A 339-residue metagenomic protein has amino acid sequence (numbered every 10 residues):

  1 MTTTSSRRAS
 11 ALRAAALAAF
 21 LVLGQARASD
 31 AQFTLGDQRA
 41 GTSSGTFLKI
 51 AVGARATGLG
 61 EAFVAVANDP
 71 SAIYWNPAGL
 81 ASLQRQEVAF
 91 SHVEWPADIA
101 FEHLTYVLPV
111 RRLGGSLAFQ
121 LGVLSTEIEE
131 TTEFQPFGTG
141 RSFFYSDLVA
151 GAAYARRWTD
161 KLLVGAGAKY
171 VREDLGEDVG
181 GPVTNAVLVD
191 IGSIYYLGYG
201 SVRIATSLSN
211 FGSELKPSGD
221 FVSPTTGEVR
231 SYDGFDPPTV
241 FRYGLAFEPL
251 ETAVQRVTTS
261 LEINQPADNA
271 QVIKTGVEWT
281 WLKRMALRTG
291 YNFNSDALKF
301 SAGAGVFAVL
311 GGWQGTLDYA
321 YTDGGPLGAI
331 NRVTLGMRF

Functional and structural regions predicted by a protein language model:
T2-A16: Bacterial N-terminal signal peptides that target proteins for export
L21-D30: C-terminal segment of classical bacterial N-terminal signal peptides
D30-A56, A100-F339: Outer-membrane beta-barrel porins/channels
E61-F63, Q86-A97, A320: Short strand-turn segments of transmembrane beta-barrel domains in outer membranes, especially the first one or two
S71-G79: N-terminal periplasmic accessory domains that precede and gate Gram-negative outer-membrane beta-barrel machines
